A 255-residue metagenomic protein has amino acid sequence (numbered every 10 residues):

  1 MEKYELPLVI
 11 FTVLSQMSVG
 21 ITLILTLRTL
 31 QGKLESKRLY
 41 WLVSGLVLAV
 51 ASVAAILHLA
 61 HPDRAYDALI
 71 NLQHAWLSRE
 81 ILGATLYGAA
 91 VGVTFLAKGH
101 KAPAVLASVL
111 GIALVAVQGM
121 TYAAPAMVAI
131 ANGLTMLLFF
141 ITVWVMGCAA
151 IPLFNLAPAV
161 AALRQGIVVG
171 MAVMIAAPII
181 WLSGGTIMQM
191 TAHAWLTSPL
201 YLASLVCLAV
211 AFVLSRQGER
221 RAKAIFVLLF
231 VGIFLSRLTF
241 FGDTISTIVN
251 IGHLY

Functional and structural regions predicted by a protein language model:
M1-L6, G252-Y255: Short, strongly hydrophobic alpha-helical membrane anchors
K3, V43-S44, A222: Select transmembrane alpha-helical segments in multipass membrane proteins
L6, L14-Q16, H74, T85 (+1 more regions): Long, contiguous internal "core" modules enriched in hydrophobic/ aromatic residues
M17, I21-L86, A90: Membrane helical hairpin/interfacial module
Y66-N71, I187-A192, H253-Y255: Juxtamembrane membrane-water interface segments that cap and precede transmembrane helices
L235-Y255: Juxtamembrane boundary at the C-terminal end of a transmembrane helix
